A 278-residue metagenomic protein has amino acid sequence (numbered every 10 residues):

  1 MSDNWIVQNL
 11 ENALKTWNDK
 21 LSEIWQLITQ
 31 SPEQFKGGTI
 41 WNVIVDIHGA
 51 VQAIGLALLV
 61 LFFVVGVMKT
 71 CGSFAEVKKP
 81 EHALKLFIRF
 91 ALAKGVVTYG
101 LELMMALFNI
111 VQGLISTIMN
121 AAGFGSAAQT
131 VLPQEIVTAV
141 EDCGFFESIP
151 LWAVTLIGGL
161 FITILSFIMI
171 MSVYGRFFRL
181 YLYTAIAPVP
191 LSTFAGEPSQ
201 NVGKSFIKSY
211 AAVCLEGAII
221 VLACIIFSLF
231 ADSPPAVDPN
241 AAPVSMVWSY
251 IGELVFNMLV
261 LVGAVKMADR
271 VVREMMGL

Functional and structural regions predicted by a protein language model:
M1-L58: Binding/recognition "hotspot" determinant
S2-L10, P80-G100, G203-V213, A268: Alpha-helical transmembrane segments and their helix-start/interface "positive-inside/aromatic belt" motifs in integral
E23-Q26, H82-R89, N109, S116 (+5 more regions): Short amphipathic alpha-helical coupling elements at transmembrane boundaries
I44-Q52, L84-I88, L92, E141 (+4 more regions): Alpha-helical membrane-interface segments at transmembrane helix boundaries
A53-V65, I157, F161-T163, L180: Hydrophobic alpha-helical transmembrane segments
L58-K94, I186-Q200: Hydrophobic transmembrane alpha-helix segments characteristic of membrane transport and insertion machinery
K94-I186, C224-G277: Non-cytosolic segments of integral membrane proteins
L191-K208, N240, V271-M275: Alpha-helical transmembrane segments
